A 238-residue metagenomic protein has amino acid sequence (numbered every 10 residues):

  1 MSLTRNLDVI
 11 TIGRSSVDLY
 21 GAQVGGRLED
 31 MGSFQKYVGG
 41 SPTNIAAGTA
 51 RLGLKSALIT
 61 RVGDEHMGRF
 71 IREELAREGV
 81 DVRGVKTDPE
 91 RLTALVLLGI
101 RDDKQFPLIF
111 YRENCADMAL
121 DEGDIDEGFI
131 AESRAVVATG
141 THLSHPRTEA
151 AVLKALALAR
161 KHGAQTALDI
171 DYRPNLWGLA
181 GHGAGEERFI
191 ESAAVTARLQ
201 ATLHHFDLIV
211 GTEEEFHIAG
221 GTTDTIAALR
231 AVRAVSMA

Functional and structural regions predicted by a protein language model:
M1-D81, K104, L120: Glycine-rich phosphate/adenosyl-contacting loop at the front of the ribokinase-like
T4, F129-E132, T202-L203: A short, aliphatic-rich alpha-helical micro-motif
K55-G140: Conserved N-terminal subdomain of the carbohydrate kinase-like
E113, T141, D171-N175, E214: Active-site beta-loop-alpha junctions enriched in small/polar residues
R147, A151-G163, A197-H205: Catalytic-core regions built around general acid/base machinery
L158-Q165, A234-A238: A short helix->loop->beta-strand "cap" motif at the edges of active sites that frequently abuts
T166-L168, I209: Hydrophobic faces of well-ordered beta-strands that scaffold small-molecule active sites in alpha/beta enzyme cores
L176-A238: Conserved phosphate/ATP/ADP-binding segment of small-molecule kinases
